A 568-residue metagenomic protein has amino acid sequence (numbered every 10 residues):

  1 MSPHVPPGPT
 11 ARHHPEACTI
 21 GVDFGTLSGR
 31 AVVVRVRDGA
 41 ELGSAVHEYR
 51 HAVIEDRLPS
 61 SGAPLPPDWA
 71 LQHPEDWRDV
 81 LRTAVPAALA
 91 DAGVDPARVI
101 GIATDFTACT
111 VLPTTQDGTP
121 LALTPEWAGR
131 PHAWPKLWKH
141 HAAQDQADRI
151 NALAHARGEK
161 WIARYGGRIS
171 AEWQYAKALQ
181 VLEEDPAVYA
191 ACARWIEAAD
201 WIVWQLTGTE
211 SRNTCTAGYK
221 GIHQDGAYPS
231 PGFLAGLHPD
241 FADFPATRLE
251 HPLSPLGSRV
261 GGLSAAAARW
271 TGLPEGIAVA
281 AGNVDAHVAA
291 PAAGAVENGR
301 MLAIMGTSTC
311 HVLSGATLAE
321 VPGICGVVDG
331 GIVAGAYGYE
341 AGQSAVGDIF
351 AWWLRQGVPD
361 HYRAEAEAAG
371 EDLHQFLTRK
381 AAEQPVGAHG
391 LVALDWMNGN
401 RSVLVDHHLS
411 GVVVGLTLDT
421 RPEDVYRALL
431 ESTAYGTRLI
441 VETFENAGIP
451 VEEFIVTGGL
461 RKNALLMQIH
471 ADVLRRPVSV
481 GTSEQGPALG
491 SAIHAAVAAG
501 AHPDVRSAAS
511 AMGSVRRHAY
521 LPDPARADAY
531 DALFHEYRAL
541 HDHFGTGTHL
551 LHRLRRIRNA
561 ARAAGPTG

Functional and structural regions predicted by a protein language model:
S2-D56, I100-D148, A187, T209 (+5 more regions): Glycine/Thr-rich phosphate-binding loops that ligate phosphate moieties of nucleotide and other phosphorylated ligands
R57-S61, P66-E75, T83-A368: Glycine-rich phosphate-binding/catalytic subdomain of phosphoryl-transfer and nucleotide/sugar-phosphate-processing
W77, L81, T433: Conserved anionic group-binding/transfer micro-motifs
